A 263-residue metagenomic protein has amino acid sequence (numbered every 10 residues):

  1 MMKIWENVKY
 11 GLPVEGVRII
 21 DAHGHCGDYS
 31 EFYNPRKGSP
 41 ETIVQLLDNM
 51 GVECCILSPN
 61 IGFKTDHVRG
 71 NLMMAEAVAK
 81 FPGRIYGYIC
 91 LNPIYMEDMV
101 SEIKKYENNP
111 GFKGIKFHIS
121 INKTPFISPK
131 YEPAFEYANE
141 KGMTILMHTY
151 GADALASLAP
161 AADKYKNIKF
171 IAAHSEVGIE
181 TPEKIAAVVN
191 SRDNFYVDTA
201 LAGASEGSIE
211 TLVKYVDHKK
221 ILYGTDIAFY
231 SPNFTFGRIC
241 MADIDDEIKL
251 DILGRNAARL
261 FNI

Functional and structural regions predicted by a protein language model:
M1-A22, K37-C54, H218-K220, N233-I263: Mid-to-C-terminal alpha-helical segments outside catalytic/metal-binding sites
H23, L47, M74, Y106 (+9 more regions): Conserved, mostly hydrophobic/aromatic
H23-Y29, H148, H174: Histidine-centered divalent metal-coordination motifs
C26-G38: Acidic/histidine-rich helix-loop elements that form or flank divalent-metal/phosphate-binding sites at the catalytic
P40-V44, N71-V78, V100-K104, F135 (+3 more regions): Generic structural signal for well-ordered alpha-helices, preferentially at hydrophobic/aromatic core positions
E53-C54, G62-T144, S191: Active-site gating/metal-coordination segments in enzymes
P110-G114, T124-L222: Catalytic pocket-lining loop regions of alpha/beta-barrel enzymes, especially the amidohydrolase/enolase/GH5 lineages
